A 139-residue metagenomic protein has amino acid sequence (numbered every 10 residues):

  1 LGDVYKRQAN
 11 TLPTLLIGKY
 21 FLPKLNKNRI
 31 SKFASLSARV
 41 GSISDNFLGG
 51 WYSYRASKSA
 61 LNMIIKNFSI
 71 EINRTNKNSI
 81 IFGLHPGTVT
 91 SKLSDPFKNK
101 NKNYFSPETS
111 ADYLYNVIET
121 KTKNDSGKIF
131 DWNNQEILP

Functional and structural regions predicted by a protein language model:
L1-Y5: Short, small-residue-biased leader/transition segments that mark boundaries at the very start of proteins
G18, S57: Active-site helix of classical SDR
L25-A38, I43, N76-N78: Active-site loop of short-chain dehydrogenase/reductase
D45-A56: Active-site loop-to-helix junction immediately N-terminal to the catalytic Tyr of the SDR YXXXK motif in Rossmann-fold
N67-S79: Active-site-adjacent segment of SDR/Rossmann-fold oxidoreductases
G83, S91, P96-P139: C-terminal helical subdomain
G87: Active-site-adjacent helical/loop segments in soluble small-molecule enzymes
